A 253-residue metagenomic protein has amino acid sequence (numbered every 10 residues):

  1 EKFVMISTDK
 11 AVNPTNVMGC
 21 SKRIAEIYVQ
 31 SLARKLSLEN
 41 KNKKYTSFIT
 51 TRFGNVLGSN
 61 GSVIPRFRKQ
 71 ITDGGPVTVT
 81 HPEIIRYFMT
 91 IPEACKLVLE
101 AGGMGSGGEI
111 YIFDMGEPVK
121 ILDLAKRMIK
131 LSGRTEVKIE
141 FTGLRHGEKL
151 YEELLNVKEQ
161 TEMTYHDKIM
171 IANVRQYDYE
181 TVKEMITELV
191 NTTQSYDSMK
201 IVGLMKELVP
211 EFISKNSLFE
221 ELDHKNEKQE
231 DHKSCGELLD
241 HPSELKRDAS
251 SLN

Functional and structural regions predicted by a protein language model:
E1-E26, S31, S37: Conserved Rossmann-fold NAD(P)-dependent oxidoreductase catalytic core, especially the SDR/UDP-sugar
S31-N253: Strand-loop microenvironment adjacent to phosphate/nucleotide-handling motifs in alpha/beta enzyme folds
